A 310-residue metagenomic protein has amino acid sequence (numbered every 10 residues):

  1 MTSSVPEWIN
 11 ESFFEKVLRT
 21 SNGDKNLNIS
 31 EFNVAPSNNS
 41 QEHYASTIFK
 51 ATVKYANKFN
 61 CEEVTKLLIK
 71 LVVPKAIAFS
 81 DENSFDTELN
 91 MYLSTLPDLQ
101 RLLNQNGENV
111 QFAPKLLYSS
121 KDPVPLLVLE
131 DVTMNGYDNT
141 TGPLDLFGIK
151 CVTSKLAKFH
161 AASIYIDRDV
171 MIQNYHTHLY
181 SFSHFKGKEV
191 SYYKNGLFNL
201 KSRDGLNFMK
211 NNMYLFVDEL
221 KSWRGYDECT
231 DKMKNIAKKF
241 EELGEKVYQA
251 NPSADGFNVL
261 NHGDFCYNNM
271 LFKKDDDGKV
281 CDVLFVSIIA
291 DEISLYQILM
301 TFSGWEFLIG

Functional and structural regions predicted by a protein language model:
M1-P123, L127, K273-L284, Y296: Conserved NTP-binding catalytic cores of kinases and kinase-like/nucleotidyltransferase enzymes across multiple kinase
P74-A78, Y137-P143, F285-S287, M300-E306: Glycine- and acidic
S80-T87, T141-C151, A290-D291, F307-G310: Short alpha-helix boundary/capping segments
N90, S94, I288-G310: Active-site activation/catalytic loop segments of kinase-like enzymes and analogous catalytic loops in related
L127-N135: Short pocket-lining segment of the protein kinase catalytic domain that shapes the ATP-binding cleft
N135-H262, L271-C281: ATP-dependent phospho-/nucleotidyl transfer catalytic cores
F265: Hydrophobic HxD+1 residue recognition
N268: Conserved protein-kinase catalytic-loop position immediately C-terminal to the HRD catalytic Asp
